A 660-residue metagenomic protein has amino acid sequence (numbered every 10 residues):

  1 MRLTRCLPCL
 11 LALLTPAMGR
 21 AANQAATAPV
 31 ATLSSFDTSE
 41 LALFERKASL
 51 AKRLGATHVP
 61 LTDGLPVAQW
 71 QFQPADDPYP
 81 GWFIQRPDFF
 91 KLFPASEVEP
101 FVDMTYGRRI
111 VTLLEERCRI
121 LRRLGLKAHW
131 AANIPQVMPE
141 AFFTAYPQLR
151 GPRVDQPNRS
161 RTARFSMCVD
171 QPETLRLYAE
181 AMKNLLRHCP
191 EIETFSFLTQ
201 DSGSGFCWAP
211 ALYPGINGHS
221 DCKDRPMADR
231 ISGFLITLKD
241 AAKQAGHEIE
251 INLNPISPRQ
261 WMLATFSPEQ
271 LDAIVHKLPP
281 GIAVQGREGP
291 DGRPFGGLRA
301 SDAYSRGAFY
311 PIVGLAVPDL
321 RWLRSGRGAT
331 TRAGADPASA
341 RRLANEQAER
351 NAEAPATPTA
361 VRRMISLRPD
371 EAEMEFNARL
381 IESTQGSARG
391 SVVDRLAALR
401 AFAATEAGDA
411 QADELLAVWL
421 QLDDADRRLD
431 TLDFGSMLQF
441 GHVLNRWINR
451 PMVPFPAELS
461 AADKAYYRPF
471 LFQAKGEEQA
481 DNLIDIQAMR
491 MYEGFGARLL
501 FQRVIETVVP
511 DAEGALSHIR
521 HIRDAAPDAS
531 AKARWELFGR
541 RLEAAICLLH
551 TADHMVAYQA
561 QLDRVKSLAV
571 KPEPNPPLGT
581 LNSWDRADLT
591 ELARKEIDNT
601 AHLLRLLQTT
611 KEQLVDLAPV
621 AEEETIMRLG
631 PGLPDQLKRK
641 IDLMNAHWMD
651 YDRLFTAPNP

Functional and structural regions predicted by a protein language model:
M1-R5: Positively charged n-region of N-terminal signal peptides that target proteins for export
C6-P16: Bacterial N-terminal signal peptides
G19-N23: Boundary at the C-terminal end of the N-terminal hydrophobic targeting segment
A28-P157, T162-D423, W447-I448, M452 (+1 more regions): Catalytic-core regions of glycoside hydrolase
G386, G390-P660: Catalytic domains of carbohydrate-active enzymes that cleave complex glycans
